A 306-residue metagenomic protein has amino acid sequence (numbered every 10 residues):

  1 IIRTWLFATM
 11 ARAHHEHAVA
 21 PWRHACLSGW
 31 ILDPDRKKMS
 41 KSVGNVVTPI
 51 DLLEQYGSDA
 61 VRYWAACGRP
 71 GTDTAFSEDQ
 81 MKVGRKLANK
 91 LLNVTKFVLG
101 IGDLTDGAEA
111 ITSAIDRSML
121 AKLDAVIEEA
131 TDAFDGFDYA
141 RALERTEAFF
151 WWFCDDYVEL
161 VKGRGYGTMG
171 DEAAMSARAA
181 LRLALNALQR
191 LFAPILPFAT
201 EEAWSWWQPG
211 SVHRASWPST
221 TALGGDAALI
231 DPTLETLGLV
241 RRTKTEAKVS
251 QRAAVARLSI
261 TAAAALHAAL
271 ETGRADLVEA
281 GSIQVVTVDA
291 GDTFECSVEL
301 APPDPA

Functional and structural regions predicted by a protein language model:
I1-I2, L52-E54, D59-A66: Aromatic-rich carbohydrate-recognition surfaces in CAZymes
H15-S58, A75-A306: Feature 926 captures the class I aminoacyl-tRNA synthetase adenylation module centered on the KMSKS loop
